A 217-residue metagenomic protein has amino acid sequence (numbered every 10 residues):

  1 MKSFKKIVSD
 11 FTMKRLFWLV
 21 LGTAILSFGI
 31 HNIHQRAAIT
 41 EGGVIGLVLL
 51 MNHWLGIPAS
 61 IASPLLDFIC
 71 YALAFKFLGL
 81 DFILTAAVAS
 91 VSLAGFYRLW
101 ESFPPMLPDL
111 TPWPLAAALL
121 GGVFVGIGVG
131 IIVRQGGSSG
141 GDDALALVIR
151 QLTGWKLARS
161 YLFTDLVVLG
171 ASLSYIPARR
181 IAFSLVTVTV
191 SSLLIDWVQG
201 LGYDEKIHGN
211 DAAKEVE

Functional and structural regions predicted by a protein language model:
K2-E217: Core subunits and conserved enzymes of cellular information-processing and envelope-translocation systems across
